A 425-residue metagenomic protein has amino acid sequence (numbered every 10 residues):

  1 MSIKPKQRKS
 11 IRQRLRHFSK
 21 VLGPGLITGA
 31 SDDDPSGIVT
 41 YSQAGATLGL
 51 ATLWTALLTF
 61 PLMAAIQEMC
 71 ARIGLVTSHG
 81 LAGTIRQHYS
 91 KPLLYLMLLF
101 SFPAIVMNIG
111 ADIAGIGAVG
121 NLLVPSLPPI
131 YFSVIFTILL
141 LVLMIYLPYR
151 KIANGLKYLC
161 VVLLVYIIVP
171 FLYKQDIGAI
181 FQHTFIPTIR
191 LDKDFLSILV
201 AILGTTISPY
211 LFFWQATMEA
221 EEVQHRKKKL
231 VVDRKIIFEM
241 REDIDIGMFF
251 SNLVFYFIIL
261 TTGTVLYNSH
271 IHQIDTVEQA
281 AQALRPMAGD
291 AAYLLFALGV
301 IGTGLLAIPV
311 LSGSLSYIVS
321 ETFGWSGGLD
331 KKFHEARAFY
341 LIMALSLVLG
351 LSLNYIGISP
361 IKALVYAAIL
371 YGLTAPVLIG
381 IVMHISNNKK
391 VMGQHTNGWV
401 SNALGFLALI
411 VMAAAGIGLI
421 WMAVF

Functional and structural regions predicted by a protein language model:
S2-P5, T40-Q43, E68-L93, A118-G120 (+5 more regions): Flexible loop linkers connecting adjacent transmembrane helices in multi-pass alpha-helical membrane transporters
Q13-R16, Q43-E68, A82, R86-Q87 (+1 more regions): Extracellular loop-to-transmembrane helix junctions
L62-V76, T217-H225, F249-Q279: Extracellular/periplasmic helix-exit of transmembrane alpha-helices
R72, V76, L94-P125, S133-T137 (+3 more regions): Hydrophobic transmembrane alpha-helices that form the core helical bundles of multi-pass secondary transporters
K91, I130-I135, I246, F250 (+3 more regions): Loop-to-transmembrane helix boundary motifs in multi-pass membrane proteins
L98-L99, L123-Y146, V162-F171, E335-L349 (+1 more regions): Transmembrane alpha-helical segments of multi-pass small-molecule transport proteins
I135, M144-K174, L370, A375 (+2 more regions): Membrane-interface loop-to-helix entry segments
V161-T188, G204-E219, I381-K390, A415-F425: Hydrophobic alpha-helical segments and their helix-loop junctions in multi-pass secondary transporters
